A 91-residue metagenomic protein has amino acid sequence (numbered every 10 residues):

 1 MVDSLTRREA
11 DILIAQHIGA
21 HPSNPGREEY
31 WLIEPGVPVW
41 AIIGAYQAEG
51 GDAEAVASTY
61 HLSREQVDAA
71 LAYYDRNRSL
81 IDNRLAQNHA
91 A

Functional and structural regions predicted by a protein language model:
M1-E9: General nucleic-acid-binding
I14-V37: Short, Lys/Arg-enriched anionic-surface-contact patches
P35-G51: Short, amphipathic alpha-helical "recognition" segments used to contact nucleic acids or chromatin
E49, S63, Y74, N88: The DNA-recognition helices of helix-turn-helix-type DNA-binding domains
E54: Residues within the helices of the helix-turn-helix
A57: The alpha-helix within a helix-turn-helix
Y60-A69: Short, basic interhelical loop/turn and adjoining N-cap of the next helix at nucleic-acid- or acidic-partner-contacting
L80-A90: Short Lys/Arg-enriched helix C-cap and helix-to-coil transition segments that create basic nucleic-acid-contact patches
